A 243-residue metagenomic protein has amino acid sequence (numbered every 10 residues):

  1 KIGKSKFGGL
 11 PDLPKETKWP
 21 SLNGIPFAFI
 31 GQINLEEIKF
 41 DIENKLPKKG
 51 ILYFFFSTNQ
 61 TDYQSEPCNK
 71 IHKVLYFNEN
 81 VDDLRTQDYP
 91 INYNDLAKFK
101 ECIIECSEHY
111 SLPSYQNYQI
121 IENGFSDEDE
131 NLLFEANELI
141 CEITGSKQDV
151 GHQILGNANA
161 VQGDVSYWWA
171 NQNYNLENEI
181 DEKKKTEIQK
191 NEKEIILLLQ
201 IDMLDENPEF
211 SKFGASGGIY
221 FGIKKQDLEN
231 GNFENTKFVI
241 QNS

Functional and structural regions predicted by a protein language model:
K1-S243: Preference for intrinsically disordered or flexible, low-complexity segments and adjacent hinge/connector residues
